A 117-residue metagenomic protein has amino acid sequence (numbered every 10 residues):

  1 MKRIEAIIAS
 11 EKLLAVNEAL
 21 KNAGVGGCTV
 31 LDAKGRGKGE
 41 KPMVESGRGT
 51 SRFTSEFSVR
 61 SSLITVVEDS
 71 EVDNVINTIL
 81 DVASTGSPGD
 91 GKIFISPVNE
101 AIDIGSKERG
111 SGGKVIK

Functional and structural regions predicted by a protein language model:
M1-K117: Positively charged, small/polar-rich N-terminal and surface patches that mediate targeting and assembly and bind
